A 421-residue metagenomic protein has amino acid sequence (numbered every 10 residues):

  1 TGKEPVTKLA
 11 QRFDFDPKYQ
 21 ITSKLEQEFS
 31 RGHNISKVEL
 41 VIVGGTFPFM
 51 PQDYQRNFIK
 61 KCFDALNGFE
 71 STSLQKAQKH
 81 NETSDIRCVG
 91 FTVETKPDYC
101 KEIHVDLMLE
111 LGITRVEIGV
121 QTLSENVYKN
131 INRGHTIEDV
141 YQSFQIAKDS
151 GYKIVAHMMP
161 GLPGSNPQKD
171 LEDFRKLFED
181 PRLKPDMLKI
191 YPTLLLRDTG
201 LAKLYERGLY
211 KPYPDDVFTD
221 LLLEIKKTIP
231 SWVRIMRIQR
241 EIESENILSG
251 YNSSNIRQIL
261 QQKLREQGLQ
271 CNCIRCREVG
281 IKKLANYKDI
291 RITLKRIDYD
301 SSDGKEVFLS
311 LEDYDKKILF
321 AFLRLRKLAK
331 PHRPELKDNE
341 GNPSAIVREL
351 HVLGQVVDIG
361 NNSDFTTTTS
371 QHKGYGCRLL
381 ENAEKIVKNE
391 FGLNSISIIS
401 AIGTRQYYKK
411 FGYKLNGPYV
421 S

Functional and structural regions predicted by a protein language model:
G2-S23, L40, G44-V155, M159-D216 (+2 more regions): Conserved non-cysteine loop/helix-boundary elements of the Radical SAM core domain that shape
P192-L196, R234-I247, A401-G403: A glycine-rich phosphate-binding loop feature that marks nucleotide/adenosyl-phosphate handling sites
G200-A202, L209-I225, I229, I238-Q262: Polar, glycine-rich mid-to-C-terminal structural blocks that act as macromolecule-binding/assembly scaffolds
R237-A345, L350-L353, V357-I359, S421: Non-catalytic substrate-recognition and accessory regions of acyl/acetyltransferase enzymes
S363-I386: Conserved acetyl-CoA-binding loop-helix of GNAT-fold acetyltransferases
K385-S400: Conserved GNAT acetyl-CoA-binding A-motif
S400-Y419: Conserved active-site alpha-helix within GNAT-family acetyltransferase domains
